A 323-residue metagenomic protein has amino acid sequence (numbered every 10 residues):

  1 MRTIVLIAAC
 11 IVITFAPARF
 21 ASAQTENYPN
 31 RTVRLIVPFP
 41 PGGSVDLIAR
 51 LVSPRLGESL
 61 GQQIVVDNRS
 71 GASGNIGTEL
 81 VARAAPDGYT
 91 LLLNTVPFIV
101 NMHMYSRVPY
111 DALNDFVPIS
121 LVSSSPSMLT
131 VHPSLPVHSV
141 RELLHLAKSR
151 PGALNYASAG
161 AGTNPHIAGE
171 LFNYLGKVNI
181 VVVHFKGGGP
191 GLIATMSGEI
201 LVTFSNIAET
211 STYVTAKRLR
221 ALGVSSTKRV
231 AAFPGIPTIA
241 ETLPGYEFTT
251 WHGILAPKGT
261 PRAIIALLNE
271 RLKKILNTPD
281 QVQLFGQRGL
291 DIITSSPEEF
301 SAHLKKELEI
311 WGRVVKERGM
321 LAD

Functional and structural regions predicted by a protein language model:
M1-N30, R141, D323: Short, low-complexity disordered leader/linker segments with a strong preference for bacterial N-terminal type II
S22-N114, A153-N155, A161, K177-F204 (+2 more regions): N-terminal (or domain-start) structured segment
N30-T32, T215, R262-D323: An extracytoplasmic/periplasmic, membrane-proximal ligand-sensing/linker region
L47, L51, R55, I76 (+14 more regions): Extracytoplasmic/secreted proteins, especially bacterial periplasmic and envelope-associated proteins
R83-Y89, H103-P190, I239, P244 (+1 more regions): Hinge/capping helix and adjacent helix->loop/strand transition within the periplasmic-binding protein
L93-F98, S158, G188, S205-T210 (+3 more regions): Beta->alpha turn/N-cap motifs
F98-R107, H166, N173-L175, V202-G235: A ligand-binding cleft/hinge motif common to bilobed small-molecule-binding domains
